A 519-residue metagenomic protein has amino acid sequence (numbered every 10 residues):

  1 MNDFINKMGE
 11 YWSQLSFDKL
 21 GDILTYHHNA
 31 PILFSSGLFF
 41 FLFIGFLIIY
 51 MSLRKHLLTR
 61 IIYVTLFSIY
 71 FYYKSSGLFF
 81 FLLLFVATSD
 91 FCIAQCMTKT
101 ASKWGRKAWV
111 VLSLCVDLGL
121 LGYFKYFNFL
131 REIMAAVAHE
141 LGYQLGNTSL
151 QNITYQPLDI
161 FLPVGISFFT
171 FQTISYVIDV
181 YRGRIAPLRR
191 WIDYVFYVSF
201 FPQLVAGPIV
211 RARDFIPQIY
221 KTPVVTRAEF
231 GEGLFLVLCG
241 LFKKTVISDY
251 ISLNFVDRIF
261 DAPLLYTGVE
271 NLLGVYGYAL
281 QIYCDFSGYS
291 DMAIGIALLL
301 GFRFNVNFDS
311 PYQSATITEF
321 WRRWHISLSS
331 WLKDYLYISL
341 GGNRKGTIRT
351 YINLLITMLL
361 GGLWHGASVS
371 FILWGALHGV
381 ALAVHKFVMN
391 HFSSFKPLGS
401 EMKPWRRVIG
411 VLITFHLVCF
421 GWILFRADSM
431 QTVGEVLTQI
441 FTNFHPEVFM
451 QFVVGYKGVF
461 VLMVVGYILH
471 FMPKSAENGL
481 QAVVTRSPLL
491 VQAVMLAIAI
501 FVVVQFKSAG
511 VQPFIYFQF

Functional and structural regions predicted by a protein language model:
N2-Q518: Membrane-embedded transmembrane alpha-helical bundles that form the catalytic cores of multi-pass lipid-modifying
